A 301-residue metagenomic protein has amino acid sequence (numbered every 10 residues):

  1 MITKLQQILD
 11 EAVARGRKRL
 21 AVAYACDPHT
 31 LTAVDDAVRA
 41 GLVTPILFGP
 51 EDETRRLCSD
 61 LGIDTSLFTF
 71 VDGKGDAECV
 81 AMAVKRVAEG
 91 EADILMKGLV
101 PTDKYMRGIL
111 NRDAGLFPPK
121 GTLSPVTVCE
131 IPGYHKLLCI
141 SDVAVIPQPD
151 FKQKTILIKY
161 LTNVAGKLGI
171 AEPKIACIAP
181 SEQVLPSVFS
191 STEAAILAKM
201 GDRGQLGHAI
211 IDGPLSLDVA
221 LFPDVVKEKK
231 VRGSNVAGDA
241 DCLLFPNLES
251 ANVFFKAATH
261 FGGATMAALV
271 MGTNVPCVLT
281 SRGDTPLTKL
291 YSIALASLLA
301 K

Functional and structural regions predicted by a protein language model:
M1-V236, D241-K301: Anion-binding alpha/beta catalytic cores of soluble intermediary-metabolism enzymes, centered on
